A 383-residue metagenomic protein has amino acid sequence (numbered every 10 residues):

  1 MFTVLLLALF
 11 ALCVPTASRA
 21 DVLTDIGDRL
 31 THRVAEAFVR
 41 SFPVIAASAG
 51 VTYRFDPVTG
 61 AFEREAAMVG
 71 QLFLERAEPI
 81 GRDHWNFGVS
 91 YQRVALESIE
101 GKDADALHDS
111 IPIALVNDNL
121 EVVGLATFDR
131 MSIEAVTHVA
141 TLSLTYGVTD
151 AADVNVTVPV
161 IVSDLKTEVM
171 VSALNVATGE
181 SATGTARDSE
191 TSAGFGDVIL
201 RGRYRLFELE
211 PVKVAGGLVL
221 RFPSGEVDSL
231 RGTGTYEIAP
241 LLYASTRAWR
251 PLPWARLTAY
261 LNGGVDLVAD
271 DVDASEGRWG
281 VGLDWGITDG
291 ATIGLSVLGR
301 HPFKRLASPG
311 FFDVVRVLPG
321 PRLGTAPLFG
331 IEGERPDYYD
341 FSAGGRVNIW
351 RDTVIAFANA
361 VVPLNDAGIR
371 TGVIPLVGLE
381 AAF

Functional and structural regions predicted by a protein language model:
D21-G196, S308-G324: A subset of solvent-exposed loop/turn segments in beta-rich extracellular surface proteins, enriched in glycine
G70-E78, V148-D150, R203-L209, Y243-L252 (+5 more regions): Outer-membrane beta-barrel proteins
F73-L74, A126-R130, T183-S189, G225-R231 (+3 more regions): Extracellular loop and loop/strand-boundary signature of outer-membrane beta-barrel proteins
G81-D83, A135-A140, A193-V198, G232-I238 (+3 more regions): Residues that define the transmembrane beta-barrel architecture of outer-membrane proteins
F87-Y91, L144, V156, G202 (+7 more regions): Membrane-embedded beta-strand positions of outer-membrane beta-barrel proteins
Y91-E97, V158-D164, D197, L206 (+7 more regions): Transmembrane beta-strands of outer-membrane beta-barrel pores
L96, A151-V156, L209-V214, R250-A259 (+2 more regions): Repeated loop/turn-to-beta-strand initiation elements of outer-membrane beta-barrel proteins
A106-I111, V116-N119, T178-G184, D271-D273 (+2 more regions): Outer membrane beta-barrel transmembrane domains
